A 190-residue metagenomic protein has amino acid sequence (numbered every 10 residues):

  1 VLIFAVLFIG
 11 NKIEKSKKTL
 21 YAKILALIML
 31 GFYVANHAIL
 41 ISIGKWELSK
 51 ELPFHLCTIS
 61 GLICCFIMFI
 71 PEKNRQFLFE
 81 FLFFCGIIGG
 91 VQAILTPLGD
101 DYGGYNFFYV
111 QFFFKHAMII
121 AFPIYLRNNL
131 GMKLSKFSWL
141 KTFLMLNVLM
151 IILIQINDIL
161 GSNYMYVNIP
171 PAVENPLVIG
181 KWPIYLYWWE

Functional and structural regions predicted by a protein language model:
V1, K141-L144, V148, L160-E190: Membrane-interface transmembrane-helix boundary segments in multi-pass integral membrane proteins
V1, L48-T58, E80-F83: Structural signature of hydrophobic alpha-helical transmembrane segments
V1-K12, M29-A35, M150-I154: Hydrophobic core of alpha-helical transmembrane segments in multi-pass integral membrane proteins
A5-F8, C64, M118-F137: Alpha-helical transmembrane segments in multipass membrane proteins, preferentially the mid-helix core
G10-A22, I70-L78, N129-L140: Membrane-interface helix-boundary motifs at transmembrane edges
N36-K45, I94-G104: Juxtamembrane "helix-exit" motif on the non-cytosolic side of transmembrane helices
K45-L56, Y102-F114: Non-cytosolic membrane-interface motifs at loop->transmembrane helix junctions
